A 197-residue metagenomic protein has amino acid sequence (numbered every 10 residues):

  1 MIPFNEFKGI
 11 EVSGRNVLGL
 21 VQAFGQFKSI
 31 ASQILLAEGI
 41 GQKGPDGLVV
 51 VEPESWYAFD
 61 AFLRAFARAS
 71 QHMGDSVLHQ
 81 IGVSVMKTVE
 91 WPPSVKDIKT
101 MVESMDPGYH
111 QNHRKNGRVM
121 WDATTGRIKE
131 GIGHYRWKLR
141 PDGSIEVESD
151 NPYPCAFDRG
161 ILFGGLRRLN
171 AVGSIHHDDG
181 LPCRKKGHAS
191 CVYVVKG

Functional and structural regions predicted by a protein language model:
M1-S76: N-terminal leader/assembly segments
I2-F4, T125-C155, R159, R167 (+1 more regions): Short terminal or interdomain "cap/linker" segment that borders an active site or interface and mediates
N16-F24, G82, M105-D106, Y135 (+1 more regions): Generic hydrophobic, helix-prone segments enriched in Leu/Val/Ile
P45-C155: Amphipathic interaction/junction segments at domain boundaries or subunit interfaces
